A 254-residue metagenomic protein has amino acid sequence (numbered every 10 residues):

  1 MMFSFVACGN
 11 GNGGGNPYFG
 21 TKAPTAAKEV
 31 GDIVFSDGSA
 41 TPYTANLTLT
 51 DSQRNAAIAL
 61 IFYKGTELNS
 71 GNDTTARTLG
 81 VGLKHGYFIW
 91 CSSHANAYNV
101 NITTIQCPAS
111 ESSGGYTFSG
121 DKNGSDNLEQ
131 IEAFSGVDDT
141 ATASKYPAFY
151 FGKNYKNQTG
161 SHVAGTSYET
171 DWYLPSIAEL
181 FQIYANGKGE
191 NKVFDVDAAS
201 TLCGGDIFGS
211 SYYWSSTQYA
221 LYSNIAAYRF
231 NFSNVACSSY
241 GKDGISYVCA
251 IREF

Functional and structural regions predicted by a protein language model:
M1-M2, N16, N46, S125 (+2 more regions): Generic N-terminal initiation segments characterized by hydrophobic and/or small/turn-forming residues
F3-A7: C-terminal motif of bacterial Sec signal peptides marking the signal peptidase cleavage site
G9-Y168, K242-F254: Short, compositionally biased
N12-K22, I177-F254: C-terminal, surface-exposed recognition/capping segments
A76-T78, Y168-W172, A178, S210: Loop/turn elements at helix/coil->beta-strand transitions in domains of secreted/extracellular proteins
Y155-T170, I177-G189: Hydrophobic, well-ordered secondary-structure scaffolds
